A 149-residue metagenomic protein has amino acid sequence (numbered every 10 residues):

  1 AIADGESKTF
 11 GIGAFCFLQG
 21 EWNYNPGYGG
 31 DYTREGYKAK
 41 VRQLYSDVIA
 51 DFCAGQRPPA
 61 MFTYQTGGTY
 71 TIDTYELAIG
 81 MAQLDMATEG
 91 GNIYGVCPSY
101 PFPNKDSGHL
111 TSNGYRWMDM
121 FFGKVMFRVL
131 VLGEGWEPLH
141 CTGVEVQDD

Functional and structural regions predicted by a protein language model:
A1-D149: Cell-envelope and extracellular/periplasmic
